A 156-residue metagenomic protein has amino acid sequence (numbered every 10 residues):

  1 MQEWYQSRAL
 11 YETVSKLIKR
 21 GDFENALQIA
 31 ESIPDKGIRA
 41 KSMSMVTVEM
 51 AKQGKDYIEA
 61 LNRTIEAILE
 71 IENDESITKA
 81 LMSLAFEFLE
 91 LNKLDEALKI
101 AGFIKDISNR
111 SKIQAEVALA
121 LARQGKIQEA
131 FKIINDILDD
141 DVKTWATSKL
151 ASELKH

Functional and structural regions predicted by a protein language model:
M1-H156: Non-catalytic tandem-repeat scaffold regions and their flanking low-complexity/translocation tails
